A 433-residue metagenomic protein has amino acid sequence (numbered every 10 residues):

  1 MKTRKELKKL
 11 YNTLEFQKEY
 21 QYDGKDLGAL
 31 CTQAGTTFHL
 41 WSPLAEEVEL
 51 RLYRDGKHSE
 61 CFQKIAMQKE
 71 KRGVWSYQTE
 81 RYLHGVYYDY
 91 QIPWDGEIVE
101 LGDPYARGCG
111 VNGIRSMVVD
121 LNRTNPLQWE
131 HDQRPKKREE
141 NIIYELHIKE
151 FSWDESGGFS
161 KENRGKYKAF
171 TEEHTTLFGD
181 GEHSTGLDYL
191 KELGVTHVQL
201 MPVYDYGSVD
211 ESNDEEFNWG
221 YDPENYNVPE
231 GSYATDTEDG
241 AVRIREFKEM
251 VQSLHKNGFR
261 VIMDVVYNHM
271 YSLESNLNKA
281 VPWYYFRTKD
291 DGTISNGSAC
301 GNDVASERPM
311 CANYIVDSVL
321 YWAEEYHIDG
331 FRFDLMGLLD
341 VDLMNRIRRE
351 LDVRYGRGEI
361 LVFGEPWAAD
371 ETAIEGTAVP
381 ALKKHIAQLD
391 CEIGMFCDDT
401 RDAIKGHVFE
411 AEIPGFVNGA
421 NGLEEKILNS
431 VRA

Functional and structural regions predicted by a protein language model:
M1-Q33, C61-K64, K69-H174: The feature marks proteins involved in alpha-glucan
A34-F38: Structural beta-strand segments of beta-rich domains
W41-E47: Short proline/glycine-enriched turn/loop motifs at strand-loop junctions of beta-rich domains
E49-R51: Beta-strand signatures of extracellular beta-sandwich domains
V86-P135, S208-D222, N257, L277-T293 (+3 more regions): Core domains of carbohydrate- and sulfate-ester-processing enzymes
N112, V119, R348-A433: Conserved alpha/beta catalytic core and glycan-binding cleft of carbohydrate-active enzymes
K149-Y326, M336-L361, T372-A373: Substrate-binding/active-site clefts of carbohydrate-active enzymes
